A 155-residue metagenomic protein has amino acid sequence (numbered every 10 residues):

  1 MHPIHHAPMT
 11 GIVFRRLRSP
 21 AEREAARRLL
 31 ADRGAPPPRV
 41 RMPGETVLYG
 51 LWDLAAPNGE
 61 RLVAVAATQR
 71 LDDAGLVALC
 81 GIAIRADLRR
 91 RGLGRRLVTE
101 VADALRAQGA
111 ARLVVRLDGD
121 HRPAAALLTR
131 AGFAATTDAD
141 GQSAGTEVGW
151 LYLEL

Functional and structural regions predicted by a protein language model:
H2-H5, T10-G81, R85, R95-E100 (+3 more regions): Acetyl-CoA-dependent GNAT
T46, T146-L151: Short hydrophobic/aromatic beta-strand or adjacent loop that forms the aromatic wall/cage of a ligand/substrate-binding
I82-R89, L117-D118: A short, internal acetyl-CoA/4′-phosphopantetheine-binding micro-motif in the GNAT/acyltransferase core
G92: Conserved G/P- and acidic residue-centered "switch" motifs that form tight phosphate/ATP-binding loops in soluble
R95, G119-T137, S143-G145: Conserved active-site alpha-helix within GNAT-family acetyltransferase domains
L105-L117: Conserved GNAT acetyl-CoA-binding A-motif
